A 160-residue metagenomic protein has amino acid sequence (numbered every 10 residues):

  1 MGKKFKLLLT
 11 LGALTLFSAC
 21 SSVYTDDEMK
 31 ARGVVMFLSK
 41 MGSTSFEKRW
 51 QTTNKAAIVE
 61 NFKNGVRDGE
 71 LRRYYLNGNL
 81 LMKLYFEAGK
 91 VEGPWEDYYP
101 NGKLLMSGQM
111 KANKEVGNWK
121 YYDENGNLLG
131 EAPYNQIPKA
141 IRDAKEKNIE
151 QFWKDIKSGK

Functional and structural regions predicted by a protein language model:
M1-L9: Bacterial N-terminal signal peptides that target proteins for export
L9-S18: Bacterial N-terminal signal peptides
S18-K160: Glycine/tyrosine- and acidic-biased, solvent-exposed loop/turn segments at the edges of beta-strands
